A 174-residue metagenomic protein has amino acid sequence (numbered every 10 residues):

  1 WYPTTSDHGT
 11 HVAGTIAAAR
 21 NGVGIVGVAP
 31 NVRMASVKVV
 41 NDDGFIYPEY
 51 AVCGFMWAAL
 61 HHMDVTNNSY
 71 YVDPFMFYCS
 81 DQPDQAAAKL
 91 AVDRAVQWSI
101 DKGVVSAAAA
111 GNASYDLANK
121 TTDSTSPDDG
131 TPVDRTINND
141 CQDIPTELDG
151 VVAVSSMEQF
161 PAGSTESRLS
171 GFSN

Functional and structural regions predicted by a protein language model:
W1-Y50, H61-V65, S69-M76, E147-G150 (+1 more regions): Subtilisin-like serine protease catalytic core
P3, I25, F45, V72-N174: Substrate-binding/specificity loop regions of serine endopeptidase catalytic domains, predominantly subtilases
V12, G54, C141-P145: Short, hydrophobic alpha-helical packing/hinge segments within bilobed ligand-binding/sensory domains
E49-L60, D93, Q97: Amphipathic, non-transmembrane alpha-helical secondary structure
L60-H61, K102: Charged, alpha-helical scaffolding/interaction elements associated with membrane systems
